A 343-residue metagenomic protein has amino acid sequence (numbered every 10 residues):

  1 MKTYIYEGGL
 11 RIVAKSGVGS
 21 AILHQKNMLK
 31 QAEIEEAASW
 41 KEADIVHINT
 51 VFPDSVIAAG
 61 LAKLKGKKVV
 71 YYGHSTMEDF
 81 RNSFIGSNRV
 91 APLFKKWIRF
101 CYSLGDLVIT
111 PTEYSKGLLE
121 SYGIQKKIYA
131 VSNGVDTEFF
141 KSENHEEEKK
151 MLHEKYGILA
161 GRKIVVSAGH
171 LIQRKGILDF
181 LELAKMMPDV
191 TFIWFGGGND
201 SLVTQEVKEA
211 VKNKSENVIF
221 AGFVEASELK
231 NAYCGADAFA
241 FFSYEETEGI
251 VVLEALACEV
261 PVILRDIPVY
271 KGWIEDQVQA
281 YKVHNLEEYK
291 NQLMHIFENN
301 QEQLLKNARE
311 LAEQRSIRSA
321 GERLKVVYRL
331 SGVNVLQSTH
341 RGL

Functional and structural regions predicted by a protein language model:
G9, A168, T191-E206: Glycosyltransferase donor-sugar binding loop
L64, V90-V108: Membrane-proximal helix-turn-helix segments that form the acceptor-binding/catalytic region of lipid-linked
Y102, F223-V224, N231-A236: Short alpha-helical donor nucleotide-sugar binding micro-motif in glycosyltransferases
L159-K175, L181-K185, I193: Conserved donor-binding/catalytic core segment of Leloir-type glycosyltransferases
T204-S227: Nucleotide-activated donor-binding/catalytic signature segment of Leloir-type glycosyltransferases, i.e., the conserved
Y244: Aromatic "clamp/platform" in nucleotide-sugar-dependent glycosyltransferases that forms part of the donor/acceptor
P261-L264: Short hydrophobic beta-strand element within catalytic cores of glycosyltransferases and related nucleotide-activated
D276-E287, M294-N300: Conserved acidic donor-binding segment of nucleotide-sugar-dependent glycosyltransferases
